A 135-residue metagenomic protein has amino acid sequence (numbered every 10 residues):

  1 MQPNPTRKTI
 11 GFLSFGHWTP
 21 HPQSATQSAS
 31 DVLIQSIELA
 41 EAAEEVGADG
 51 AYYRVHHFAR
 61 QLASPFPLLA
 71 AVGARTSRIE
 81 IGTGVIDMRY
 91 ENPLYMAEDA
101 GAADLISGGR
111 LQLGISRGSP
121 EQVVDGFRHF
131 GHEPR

Functional and structural regions predicted by a protein language model:
M1-E80: N-terminal beta1-alpha1-beta2 module of alpha/beta enzyme domains
R7-A29, Y90-R135: Flexible, glycine-rich active-site loops centered on histidine and acidic residues that chelate a metal or position
E38-E41, I79-I81, G109-Q112, E133-P134: Short, surface-exposed, polar/charged, turn-prone segments marking secondary-structure boundaries
R54, G84, G114-S116: Structural motif
R60-L62, T83-E91: Active-site nucleophile and cofactor-binding loops and adjacent substrate-binding regions of central metabolic enzymes
